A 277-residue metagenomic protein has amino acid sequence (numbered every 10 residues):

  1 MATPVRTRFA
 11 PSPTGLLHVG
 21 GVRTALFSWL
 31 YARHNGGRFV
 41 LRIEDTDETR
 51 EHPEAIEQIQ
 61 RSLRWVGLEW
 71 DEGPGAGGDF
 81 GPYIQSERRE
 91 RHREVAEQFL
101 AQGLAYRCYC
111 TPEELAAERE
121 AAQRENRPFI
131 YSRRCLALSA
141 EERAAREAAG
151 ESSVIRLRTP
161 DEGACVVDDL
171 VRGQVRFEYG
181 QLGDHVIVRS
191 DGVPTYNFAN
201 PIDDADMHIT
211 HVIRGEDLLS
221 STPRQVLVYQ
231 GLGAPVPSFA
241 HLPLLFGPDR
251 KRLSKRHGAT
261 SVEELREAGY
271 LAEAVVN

Functional and structural regions predicted by a protein language model:
A2-R124, S220-A234, D249, A274: N-terminal Rossmann-like or analogous alpha/beta NTP/dinucleotide-binding catalytic cores that position adenine
P13, V19, W65, A101 (+5 more regions): Short glycine/serine/threonine-biased micro-segments
A76-D79, M207, A259: Short glycine-enriched loop/turn motifs at secondary-structure junctions
Y83, V212, L265: Second-shell loop/turn segments in exported
E97-L100, L253-A259: Short, surface-exposed amphipathic charged segments that create phosphate/polyanion-binding patches used for binding
Y106-R107, T111-H241, F246-L253, S261: Active-site cores that bind ATP or allylic diphosphates and position pyrophosphate for catalysis
H257, S261-N277: A conserved active-site cap/scaffold subdomain adjacent to cofactor or substrate pockets
